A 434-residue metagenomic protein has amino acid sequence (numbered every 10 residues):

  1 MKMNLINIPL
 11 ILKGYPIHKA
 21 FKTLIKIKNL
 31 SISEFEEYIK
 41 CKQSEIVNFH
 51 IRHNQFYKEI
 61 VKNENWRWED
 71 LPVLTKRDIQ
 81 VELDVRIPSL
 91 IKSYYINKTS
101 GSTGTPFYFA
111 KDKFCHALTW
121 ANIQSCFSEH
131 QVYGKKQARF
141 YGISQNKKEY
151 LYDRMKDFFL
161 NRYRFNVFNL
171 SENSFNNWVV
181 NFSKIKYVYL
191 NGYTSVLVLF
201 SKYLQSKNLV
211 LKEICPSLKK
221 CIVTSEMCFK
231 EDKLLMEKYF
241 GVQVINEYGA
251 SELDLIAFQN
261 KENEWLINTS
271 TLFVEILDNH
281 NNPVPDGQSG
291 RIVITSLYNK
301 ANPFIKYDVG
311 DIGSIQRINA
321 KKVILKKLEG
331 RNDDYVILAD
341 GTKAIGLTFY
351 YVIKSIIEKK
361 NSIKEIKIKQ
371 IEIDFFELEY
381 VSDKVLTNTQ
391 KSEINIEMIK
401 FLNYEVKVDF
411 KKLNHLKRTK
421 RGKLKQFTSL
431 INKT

Functional and structural regions predicted by a protein language model:
M1-K98, T103-K136, I143, K184-N191 (+5 more regions): Nucleotide 5′-phosphate-binding alpha/beta core
H50, T99, Q137, L190 (+6 more regions): Residue-level signal for inorganic ion chemistry
Y94, T271, I363: Short coil/loop residues immediately preceding or within conserved phosphate-binding loops of NTP-utilizing enzyme
S144-N268: Conserved adenylate-forming
R162, V244, V274, K407-F410: Generic structural signal for residues in well-ordered beta-strands
L190, Y298-Y404: AMP-binding/adenylate-forming catalytic core of the ANL superfamily
K219, V223, M227-I318, N332: Conserved AMP-binding/adenylate-forming
